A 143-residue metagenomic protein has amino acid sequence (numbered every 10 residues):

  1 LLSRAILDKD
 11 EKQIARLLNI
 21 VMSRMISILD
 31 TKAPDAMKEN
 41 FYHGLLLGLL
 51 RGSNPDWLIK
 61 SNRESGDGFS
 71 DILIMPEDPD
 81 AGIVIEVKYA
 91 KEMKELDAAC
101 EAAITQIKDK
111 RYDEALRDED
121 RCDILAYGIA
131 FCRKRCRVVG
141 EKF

Functional and structural regions predicted by a protein language model:
L1-R111, C136-F143: Extended alpha-helical interface modules used as scaffolds for assembling large macromolecular complexes
A115, E119-F143: Domain-level recognition of nuclease-like catalytic cores that cleave nucleotide substrates
